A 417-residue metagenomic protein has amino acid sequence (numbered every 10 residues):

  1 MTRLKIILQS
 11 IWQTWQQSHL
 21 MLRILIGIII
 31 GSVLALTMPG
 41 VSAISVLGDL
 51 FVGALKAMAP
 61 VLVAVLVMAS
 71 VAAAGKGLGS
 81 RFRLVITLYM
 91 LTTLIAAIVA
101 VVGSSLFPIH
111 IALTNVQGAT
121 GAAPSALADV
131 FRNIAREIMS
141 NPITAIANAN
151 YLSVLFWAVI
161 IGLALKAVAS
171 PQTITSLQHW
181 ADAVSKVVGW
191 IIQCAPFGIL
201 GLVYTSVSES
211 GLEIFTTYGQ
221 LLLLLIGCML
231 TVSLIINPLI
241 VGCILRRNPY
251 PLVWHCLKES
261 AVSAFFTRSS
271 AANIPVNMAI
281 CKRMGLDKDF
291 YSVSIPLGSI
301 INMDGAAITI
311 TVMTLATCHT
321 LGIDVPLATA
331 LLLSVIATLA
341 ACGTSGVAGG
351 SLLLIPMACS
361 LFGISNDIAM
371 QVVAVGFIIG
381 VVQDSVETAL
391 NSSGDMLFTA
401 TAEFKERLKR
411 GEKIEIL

Functional and structural regions predicted by a protein language model:
I11-T37, V52-L55, R83-P251, E412-L417: Signature of multi-pass transmembrane helix bundles
A43, L47, G79, R83 (+4 more regions): Membrane-water interface of transmembrane alpha-helices in multipass transporters/channels
S45-K56, S80, T144, T175-W190 (+5 more regions): Short amphipathic alpha-helical coupling elements at transmembrane boundaries
A54, M90-L94, I98, I226-T231 (+4 more regions): Hydrophobic transmembrane alpha-helical segments of multi-pass transport and channel proteins
L62-V63, G198, S269-N277, A307-V312 (+2 more regions): Transmembrane helix boundary and interhelical junction motifs in multipass membrane proteins
G77-V85, K186-Q193, R283-S299, L327-A328 (+2 more regions): Membrane-interface alpha-helices at helix entry/exit sites of multi-pass transporters
E259-A341, E412-L417: Helix-loop-helix junctions within the multi-pass membrane cores of secondary transporters/permeases
V312-L417: Transmembrane alpha-helical segments and their short flanking loops that form helix-hairpins/helix-helix interfaces
